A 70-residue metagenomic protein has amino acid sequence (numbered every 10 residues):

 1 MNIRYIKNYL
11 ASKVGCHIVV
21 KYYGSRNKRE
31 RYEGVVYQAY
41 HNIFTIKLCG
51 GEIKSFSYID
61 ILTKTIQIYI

Functional and structural regions predicted by a protein language model:
M1-R31, K47-I70: Short glycine-rich, low-complexity segments
N42-I46: Short aromatic-glycine-enriched beta-strand elements
